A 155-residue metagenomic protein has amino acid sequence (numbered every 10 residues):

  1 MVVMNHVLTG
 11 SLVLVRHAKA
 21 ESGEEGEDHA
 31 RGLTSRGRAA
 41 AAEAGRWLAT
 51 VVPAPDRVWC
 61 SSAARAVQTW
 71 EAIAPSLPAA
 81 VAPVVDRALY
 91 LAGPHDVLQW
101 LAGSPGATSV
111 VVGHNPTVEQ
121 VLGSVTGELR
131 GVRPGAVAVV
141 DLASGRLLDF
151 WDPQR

Functional and structural regions predicted by a protein language model:
M1-S11, T50, S144, Q154-R155: Short, low-complexity, intrinsically disordered N-terminal peptides in bacterial proteins
V7-D86, A92, E128-V132, A136: Active-site-proximal alpha-helix that buttresses catalytic centers in soluble enzyme cores
G26, L101, L122-V125, W151: Short, flexible helix/strand-to-coil boundary loops that buttress conserved ligand/catalytic motifs in alpha/beta
E43-L48, H114-V118, V140-S144: Short C-terminal domain-edge/linker segments immediately following a structured domain
P53-A54, P78-V81, S104-T108, T126-E128 (+1 more regions): Short glycine/proline-enriched coil/turn segments at helix->beta-strand junctions
P78, V84-P116: Mid-chain, well-packed structural core segment of small domains
G103-V111, N115-G135: Non-DNA-binding regulatory cores of transcription-related proteins, predominantly C-terminal effector-binding
T126-R155: Domain-level recognition of soluble alpha/beta enzyme cores, biased toward histidine phosphatases/phosphomutases
